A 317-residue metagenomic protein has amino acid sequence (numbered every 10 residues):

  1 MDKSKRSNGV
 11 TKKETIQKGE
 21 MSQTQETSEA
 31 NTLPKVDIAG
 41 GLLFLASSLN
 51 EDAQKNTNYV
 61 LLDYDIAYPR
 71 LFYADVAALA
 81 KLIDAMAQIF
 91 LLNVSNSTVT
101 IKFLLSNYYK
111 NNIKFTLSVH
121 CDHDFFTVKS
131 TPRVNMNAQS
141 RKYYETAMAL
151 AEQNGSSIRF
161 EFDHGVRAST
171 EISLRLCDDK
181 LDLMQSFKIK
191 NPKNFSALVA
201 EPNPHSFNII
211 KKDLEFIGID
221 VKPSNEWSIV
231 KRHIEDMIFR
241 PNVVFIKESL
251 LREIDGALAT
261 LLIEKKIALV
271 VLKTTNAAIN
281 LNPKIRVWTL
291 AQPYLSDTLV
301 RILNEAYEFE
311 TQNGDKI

Functional and structural regions predicted by a protein language model:
M1-A197, H205-I219, S228-P241, F245 (+5 more regions): Transmitter module of two-component histidine kinases
A67, S249-L250, V271-I279, L295: Short beta-alpha junction loops
L92, A291-P293: A Lys-centered signature of the CheY-like receiver
E201: Conserved acidic carboxylate
K222: Conserved beta-strand positions in the Rossmann-like core of class I SAM-dependent methyltransferases
E264-N280, W288-L290: A short, hydrophobic beta-strand element within the central beta-sheet of small alpha/beta folds
E308-Q312: A charged, well-structured terminal subsegment
